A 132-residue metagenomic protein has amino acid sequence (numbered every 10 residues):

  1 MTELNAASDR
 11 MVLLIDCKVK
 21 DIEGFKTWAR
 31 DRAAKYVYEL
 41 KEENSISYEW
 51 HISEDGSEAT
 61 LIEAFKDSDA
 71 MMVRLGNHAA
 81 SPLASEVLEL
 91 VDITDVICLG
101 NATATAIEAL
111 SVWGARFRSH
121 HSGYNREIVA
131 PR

Functional and structural regions predicted by a protein language model:
M1-A59, K66-N77, E89-R132: Short S/T/G/P-rich N-terminal loop/turn motif that feeds into the first structured element of a domain
A79-E86: A short, acidic, amphipathic alpha-helical segment used as a generic capping/interface helix at domain edges
